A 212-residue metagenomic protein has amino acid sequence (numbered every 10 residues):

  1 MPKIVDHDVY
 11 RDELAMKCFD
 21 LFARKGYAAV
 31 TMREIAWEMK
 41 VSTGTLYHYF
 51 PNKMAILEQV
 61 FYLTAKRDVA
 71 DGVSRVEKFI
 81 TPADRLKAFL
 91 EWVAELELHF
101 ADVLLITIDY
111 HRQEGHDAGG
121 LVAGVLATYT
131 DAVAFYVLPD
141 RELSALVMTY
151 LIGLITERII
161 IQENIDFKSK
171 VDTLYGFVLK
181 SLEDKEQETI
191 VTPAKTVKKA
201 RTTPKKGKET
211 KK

Functional and structural regions predicted by a protein language model:
M1-V9, E186-K212: N-terminal intrinsically disordered/low-complexity leader segments
P2, E13, K17, L21-A55 (+1 more regions): Helix-turn-helix
Q59, A70-H99, V147: Hydrophobic alpha-helical connector segments
Y62-D68: Short, basic, alpha-helical segments at the C-terminal edge of helix-turn-helix-like DNA-binding modules
V69, S74, E114-A145, S169-D172 (+1 more regions): Amphipathic alpha-helical packing segments from all-alpha helical-bundle domains
K87, R141-I152: Short, well-structured alpha-helical segments
E91-F135, I159-I161: Short secondary-structure transition hinges
G153-T156, K180: Positions within ordered alpha-helical repeat solenoids
